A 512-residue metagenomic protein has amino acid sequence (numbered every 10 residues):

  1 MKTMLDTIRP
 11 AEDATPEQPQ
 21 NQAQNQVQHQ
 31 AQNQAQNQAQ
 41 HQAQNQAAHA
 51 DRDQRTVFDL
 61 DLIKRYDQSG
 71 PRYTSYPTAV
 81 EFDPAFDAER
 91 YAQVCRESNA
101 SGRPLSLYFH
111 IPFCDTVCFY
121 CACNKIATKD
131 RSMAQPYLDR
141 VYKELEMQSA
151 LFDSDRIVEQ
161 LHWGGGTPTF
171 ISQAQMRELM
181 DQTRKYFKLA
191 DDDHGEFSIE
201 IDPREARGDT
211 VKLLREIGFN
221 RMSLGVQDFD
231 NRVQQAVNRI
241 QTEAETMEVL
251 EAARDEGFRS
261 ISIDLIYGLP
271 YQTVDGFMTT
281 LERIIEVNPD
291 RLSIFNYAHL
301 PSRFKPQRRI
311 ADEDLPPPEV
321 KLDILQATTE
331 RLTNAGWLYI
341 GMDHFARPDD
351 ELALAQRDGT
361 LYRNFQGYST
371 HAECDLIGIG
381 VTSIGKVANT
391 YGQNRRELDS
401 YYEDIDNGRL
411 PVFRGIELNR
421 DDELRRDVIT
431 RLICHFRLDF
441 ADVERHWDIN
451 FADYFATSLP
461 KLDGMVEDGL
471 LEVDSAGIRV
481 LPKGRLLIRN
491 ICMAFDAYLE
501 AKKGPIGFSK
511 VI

Functional and structural regions predicted by a protein language model:
M1-L105, S154: Flexible, acidic/Gly-rich N-terminal and inter-domain linker regions that tether and position cofactor-handling modules
T3-P10, E97, P104, A127-L151 (+3 more regions): C-terminal scaffold of the Radical SAM
F109-K125: Local cysteine-cluster metal-coordination motifs and their immediate loop/turn environment, predominantly Fe-S cluster
V233, R357, I478-F495: Short, cationic-aromatic polyanion-contact patches
V443, P460-D468: Basic amphipathic alpha-helical segments that dock to polyanions
F455-A456: Amphipathic alpha-helical substructures
V466-A476: A short, conserved structural fragment
R485-I512: Short, amphipathic alpha-helical interaction segments positioned at domain boundaries
